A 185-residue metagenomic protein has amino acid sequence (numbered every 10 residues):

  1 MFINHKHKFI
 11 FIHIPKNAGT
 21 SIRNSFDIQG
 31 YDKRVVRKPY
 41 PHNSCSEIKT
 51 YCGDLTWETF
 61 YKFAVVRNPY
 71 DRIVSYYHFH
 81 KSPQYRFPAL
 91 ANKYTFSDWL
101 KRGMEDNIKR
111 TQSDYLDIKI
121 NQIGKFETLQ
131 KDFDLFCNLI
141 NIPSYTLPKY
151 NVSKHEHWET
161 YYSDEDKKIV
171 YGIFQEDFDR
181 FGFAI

Functional and structural regions predicted by a protein language model:
M1-I185: Membrane-interface amphipathic segments in extracytoplasmic regions
